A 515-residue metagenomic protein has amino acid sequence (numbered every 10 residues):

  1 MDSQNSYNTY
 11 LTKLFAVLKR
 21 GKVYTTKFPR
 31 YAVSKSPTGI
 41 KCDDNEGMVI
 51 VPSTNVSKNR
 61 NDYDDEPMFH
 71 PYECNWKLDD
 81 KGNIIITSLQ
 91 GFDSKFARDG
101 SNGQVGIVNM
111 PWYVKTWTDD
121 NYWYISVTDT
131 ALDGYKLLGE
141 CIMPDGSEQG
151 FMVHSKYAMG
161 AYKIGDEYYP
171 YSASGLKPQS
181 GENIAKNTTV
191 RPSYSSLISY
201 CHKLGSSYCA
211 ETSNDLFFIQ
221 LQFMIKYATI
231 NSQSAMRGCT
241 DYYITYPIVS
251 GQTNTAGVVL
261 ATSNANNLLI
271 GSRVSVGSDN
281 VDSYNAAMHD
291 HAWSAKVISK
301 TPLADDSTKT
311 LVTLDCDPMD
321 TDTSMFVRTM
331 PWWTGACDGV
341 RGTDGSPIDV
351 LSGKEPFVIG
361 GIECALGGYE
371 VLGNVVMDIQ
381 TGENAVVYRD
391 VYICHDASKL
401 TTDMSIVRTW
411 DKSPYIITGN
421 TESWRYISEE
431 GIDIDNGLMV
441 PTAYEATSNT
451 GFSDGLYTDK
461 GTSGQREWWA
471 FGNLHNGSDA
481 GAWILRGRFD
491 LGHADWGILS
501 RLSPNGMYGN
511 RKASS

Functional and structural regions predicted by a protein language model:
D2-M68, Y72-C74: Noncatalytic N-terminal accessory/assembly modules of large enzymes
T12-K35, S213-D215, L221, V297 (+3 more regions): C-terminal, surface-exposed recognition/capping segments
D64-Y135: Extended, Lys/Arg-enriched charged tracts that mediate electrostatic binding to polyanionic substrates
G100-N102, T130-A295, S299-A365: Short aromatic-cysteine micro-motif
Q104-W112, I359-G361, L366-Y369, G373-V376: Conserved SET/PR-domain catalytic core that frames the SAM/AdoMet-binding pocket
W112-V114, M159, N280-V281, P318-M319 (+3 more regions): Acidic glycine-/aspartate-rich tracts in secreted/extracellular proteins
K115-N121, A161-D166, S478, R511: Short, solvent-exposed loop/turn elements at domain surfaces
I379-H395: A short, polar/charged loop-to-alpha-helix boundary motif
